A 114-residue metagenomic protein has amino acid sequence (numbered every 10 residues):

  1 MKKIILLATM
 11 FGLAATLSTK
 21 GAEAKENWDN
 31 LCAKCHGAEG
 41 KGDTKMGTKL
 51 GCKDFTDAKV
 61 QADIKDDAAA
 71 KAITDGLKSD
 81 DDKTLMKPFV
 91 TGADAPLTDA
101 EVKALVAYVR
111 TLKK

Functional and structural regions predicted by a protein language model:
I4-L6, L17-A22, K34, A38-D57: His/Cys-centered metal/cofactor-coordination and adjacent catalytic loops
L6-G12: Sec-dependent N-terminal signal peptides
G12-D29, D63: Electrostatic cytochrome c docking/interface patches
E23-L31, D81-D82, K113-K114: Short sequence/structural segments immediately N-terminal
A24-L31, K65, A69, I73 (+2 more regions): Stable alpha-helical elements in mature extracytoplasmic
L31-A38, L105, V109: The canonical Cys-X-X-Cys-His
M46-D54, A58-K59, A72-V102, V109-K113: Axial heme c-ligation environment in periplasmic c-type cytochrome domains
